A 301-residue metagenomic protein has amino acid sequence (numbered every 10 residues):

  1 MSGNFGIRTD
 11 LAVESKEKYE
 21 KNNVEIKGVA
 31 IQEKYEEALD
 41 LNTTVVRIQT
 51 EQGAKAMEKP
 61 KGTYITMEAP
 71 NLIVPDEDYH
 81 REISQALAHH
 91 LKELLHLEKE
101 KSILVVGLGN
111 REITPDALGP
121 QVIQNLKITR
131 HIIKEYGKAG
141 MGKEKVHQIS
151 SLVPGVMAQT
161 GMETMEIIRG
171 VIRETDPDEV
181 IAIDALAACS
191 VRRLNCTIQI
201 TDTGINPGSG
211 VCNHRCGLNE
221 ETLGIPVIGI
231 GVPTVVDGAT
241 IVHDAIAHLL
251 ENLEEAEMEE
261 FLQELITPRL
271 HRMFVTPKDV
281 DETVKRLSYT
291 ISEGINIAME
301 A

Functional and structural regions predicted by a protein language model:
M1-K61: N-terminal amphipathic/basic leader segments beginning at the initiator methionine
Q52-L95: An N-terminal, well-structured beta->alpha segment
T66-P70, S102-I113, S151-G155: Short glycine-rich or small-residue beta-strand-to-loop segments that form or flank ligand, phosphate, metal/Fe-S
L108-L118, A158, A185-C189: Gly/Ser/Thr-rich loops at beta-strand to alpha-helix junctions that form or flank small-molecule/cofactor-binding
N110-H147, S151: Glycine-rich phosphate/diphosphate-binding loop of Rossmann-like nucleotide-binding domains
G140-V171: A structural-propensity feature for long, helix-poor, extended segments
L152-V153, A182-A301: A structural signal for small-residue-enriched, beta-sheet-centric alpha/beta enzyme cores and oligomeric scaffold folds
I172, P177-D178, A185: Proline-aspartate-enriched helix->loop->beta-strand connector
